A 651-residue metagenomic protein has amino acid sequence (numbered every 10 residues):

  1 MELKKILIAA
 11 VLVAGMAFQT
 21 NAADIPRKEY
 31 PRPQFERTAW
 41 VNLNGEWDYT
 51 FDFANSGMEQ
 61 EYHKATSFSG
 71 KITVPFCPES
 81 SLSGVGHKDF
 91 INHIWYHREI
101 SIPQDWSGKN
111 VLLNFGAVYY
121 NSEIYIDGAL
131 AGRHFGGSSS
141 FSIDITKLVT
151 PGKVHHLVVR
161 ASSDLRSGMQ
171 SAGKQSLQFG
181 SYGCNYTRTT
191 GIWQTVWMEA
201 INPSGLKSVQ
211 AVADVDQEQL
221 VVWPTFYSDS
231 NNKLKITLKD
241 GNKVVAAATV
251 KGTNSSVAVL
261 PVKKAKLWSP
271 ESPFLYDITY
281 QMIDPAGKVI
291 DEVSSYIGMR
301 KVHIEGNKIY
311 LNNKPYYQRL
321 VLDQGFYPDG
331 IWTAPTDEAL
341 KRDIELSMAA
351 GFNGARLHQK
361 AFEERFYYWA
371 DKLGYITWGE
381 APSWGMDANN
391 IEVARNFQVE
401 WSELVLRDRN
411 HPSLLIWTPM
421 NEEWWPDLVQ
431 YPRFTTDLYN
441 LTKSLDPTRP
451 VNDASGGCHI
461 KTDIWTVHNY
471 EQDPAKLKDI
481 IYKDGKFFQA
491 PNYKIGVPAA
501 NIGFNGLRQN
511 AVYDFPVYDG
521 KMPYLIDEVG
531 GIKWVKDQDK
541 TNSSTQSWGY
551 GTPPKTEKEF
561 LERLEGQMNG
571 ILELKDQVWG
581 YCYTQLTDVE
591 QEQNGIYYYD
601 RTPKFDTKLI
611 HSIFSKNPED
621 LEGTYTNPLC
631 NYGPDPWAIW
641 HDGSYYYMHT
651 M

Functional and structural regions predicted by a protein language model:
M1-D24: Bacterial Sec-dependent N-terminal signal peptides
A22-G84, R160, D164-M169, K174 (+1 more regions): Accessory carbohydrate-binding/adhesion or oligomerization-edge regions at the termini of glycan-active proteins
P33-Q34, Y49-F53, G86-H87, I91-S204 (+4 more regions): Accessory beta-strand-rich segments of carbohydrate-active enzymes
F35-E59, V118, R188-G191, P203-S204 (+2 more regions): Substrate-binding clefts and catalytic carboxylate motifs of secreted carbohydrate-active enzymes
I102, E619-M651: Carbohydrate-active catalytic/glycan-binding domains of CAZyme proteins, especially the secreted or lumenal ectodomains
Y120, Y125, F135-K147, H156 (+6 more regions): Active-site mouth of glycoside hydrolases
T150-V154, T225-E305: Extended acidic/polar, glycine-enriched regions that form or flank non-catalytic beta-rich accessory modules
Y431, S455-K483, W534, Q538 (+1 more regions): Substrate-binding cleft/loops of secretory-pathway carbohydrate-active enzymes
